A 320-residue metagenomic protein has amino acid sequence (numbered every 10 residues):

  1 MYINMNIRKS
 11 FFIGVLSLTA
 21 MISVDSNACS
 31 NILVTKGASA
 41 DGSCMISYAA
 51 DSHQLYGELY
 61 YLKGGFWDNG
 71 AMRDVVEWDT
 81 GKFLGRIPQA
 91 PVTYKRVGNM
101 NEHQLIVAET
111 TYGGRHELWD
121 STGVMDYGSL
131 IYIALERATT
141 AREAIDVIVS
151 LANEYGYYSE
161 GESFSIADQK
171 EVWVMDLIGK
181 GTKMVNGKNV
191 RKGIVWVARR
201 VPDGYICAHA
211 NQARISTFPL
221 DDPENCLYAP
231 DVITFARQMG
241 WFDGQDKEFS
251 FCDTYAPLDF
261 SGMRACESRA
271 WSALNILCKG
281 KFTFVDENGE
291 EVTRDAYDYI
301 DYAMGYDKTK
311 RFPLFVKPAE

Functional and structural regions predicted by a protein language model:
Y2-F12: Bacterial N-terminal signal peptides that target proteins for export
I13-I22: Bacterial N-terminal signal peptides
S17, W78-T80, R137-A138: N-terminal start-of-chain detector that recognizes signal peptides and the immediate post-cleavage beginning
I22-A28: Sec/Tat signal peptide C-region and signal peptidase I cleavage site
C29-Y127, V147-P313, P318: A contiguous strand-loop segment
W119-D120, S129-A138: Second-shell loop/turn segments in exported
